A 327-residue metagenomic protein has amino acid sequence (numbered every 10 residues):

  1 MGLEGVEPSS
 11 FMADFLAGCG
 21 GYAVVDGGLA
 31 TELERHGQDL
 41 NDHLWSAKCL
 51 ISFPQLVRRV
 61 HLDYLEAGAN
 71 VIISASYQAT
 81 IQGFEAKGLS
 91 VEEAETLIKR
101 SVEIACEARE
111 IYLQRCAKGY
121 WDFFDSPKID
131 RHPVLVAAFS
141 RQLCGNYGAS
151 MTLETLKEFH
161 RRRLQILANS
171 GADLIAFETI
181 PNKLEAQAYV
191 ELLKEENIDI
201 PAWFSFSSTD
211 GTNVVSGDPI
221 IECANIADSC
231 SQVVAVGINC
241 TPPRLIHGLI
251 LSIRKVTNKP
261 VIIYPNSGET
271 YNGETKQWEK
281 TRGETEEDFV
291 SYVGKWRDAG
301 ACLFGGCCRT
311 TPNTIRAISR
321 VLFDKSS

Functional and structural regions predicted by a protein language model:
M1-S327: Domain-level signal for soluble alpha/beta catalytic cores
